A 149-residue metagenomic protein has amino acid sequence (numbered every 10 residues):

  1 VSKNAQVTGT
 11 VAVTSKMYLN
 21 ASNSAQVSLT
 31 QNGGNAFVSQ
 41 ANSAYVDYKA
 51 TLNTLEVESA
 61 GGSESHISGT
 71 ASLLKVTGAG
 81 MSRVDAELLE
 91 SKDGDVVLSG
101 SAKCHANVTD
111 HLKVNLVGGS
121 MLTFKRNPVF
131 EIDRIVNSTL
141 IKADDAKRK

Functional and structural regions predicted by a protein language model:
V1-K149: Extended, compositionally simple hydrophobic/Ser/Thr-rich segments that build repetitive fibrous architectures
